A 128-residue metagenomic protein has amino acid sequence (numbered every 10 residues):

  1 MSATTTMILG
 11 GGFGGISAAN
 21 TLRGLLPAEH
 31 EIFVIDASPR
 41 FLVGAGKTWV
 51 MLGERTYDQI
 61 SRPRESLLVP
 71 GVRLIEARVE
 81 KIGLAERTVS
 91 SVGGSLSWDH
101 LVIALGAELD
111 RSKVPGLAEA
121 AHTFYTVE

Functional and structural regions predicted by a protein language model:
M1-A3, V72-E128: FAD-binding core/adjacent interface of flavoenzyme oxidoreductases
S2-R73: Beta1-alpha1 glycine-rich phosphate/pyrophosphate-binding loop at the start of Rossmann-like nucleotide-binding domains
